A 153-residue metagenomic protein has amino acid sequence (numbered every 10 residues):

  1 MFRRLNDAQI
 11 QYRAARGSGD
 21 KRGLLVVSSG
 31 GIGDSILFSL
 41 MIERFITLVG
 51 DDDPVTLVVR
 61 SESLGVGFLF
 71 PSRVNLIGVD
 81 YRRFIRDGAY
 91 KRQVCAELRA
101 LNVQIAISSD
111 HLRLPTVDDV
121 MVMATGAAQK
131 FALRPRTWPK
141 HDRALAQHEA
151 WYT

Functional and structural regions predicted by a protein language model:
M1-T153: Catalytic machinery of carbohydrate-active enzymes, primarily nucleotide-sugar-dependent glycosyltransferases
